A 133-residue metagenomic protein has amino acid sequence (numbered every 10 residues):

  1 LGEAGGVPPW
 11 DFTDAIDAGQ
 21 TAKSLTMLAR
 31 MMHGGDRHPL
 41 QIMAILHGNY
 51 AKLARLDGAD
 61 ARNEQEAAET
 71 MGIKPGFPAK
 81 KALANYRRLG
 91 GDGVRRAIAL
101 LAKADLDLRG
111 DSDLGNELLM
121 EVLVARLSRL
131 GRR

Functional and structural regions predicted by a protein language model:
L1-G93, R132: Small-residue-rich helix-loop
D11-D14, D105-D107, E121: Acidic side chains
H33-P39, R109-N116: Short, charged helix-to-loop "capping" segments that act as catalytic/coupling loops
M43, H47-Y50, I98, A102 (+1 more regions): Generic structural concept
A84-D113: C-terminal capping/gating helix-and-loop segments adjacent to ligand/active sites or protein-protein/ligand interfaces
L114-R133: Acidic, carboxylate-rich catalytic segments that either coordinate divalent cations
